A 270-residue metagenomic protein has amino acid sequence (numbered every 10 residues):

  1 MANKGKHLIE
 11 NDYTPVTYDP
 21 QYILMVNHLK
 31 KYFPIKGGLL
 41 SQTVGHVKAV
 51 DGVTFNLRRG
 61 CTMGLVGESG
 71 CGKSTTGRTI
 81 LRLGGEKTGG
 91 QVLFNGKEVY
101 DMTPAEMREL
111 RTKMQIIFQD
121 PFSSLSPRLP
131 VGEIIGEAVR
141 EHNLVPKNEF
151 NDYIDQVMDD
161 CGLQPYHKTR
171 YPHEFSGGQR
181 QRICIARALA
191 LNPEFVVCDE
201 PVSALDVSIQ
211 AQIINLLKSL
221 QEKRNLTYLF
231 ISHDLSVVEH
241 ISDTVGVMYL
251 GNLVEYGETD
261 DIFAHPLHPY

Functional and structural regions predicted by a protein language model:
L40-T43, V99-Q115, E141, D261-P266: ABC ATPase NBD coupling module
G89-E98: Conserved ABC transporter NBD signature motif
E98, N148-Y166: Conserved ABC ATPase "signature" region
Y171-F175, Q179: Conserved ABC ATPase signature
A190-E194: A short, proline-enriched helix->beta-strand linker immediately N-terminal to the Walker B motif in ABC-type P-loop
V238-H240: A short, surface-exposed alpha-helical micro-motif characterized by mixed small hydrophobic and charged/polar residues
